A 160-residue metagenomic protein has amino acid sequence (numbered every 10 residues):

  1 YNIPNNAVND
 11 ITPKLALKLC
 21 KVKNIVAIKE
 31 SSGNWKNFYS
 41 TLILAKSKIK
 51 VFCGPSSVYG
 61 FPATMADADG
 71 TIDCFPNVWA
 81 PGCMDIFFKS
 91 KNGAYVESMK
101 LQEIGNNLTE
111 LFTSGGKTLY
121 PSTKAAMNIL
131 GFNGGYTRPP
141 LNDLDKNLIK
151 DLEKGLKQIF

Functional and structural regions predicted by a protein language model:
Y1-P4, N24-I25, R138: Glycine-rich phosphate-binding "P-loop"
Y1-V8, M127: Active-site beta->alpha loop and helix N-cap motifs at the rims of alpha/beta catalytic domains
N6-N106, F112: Catalytic alpha/beta core domains of metabolic enzymes, predominantly
T64-D67, N106-L141: Conserved short secondary-structure transition element at the edge of the structured enzyme core that lines
E97, G115, L144: Catalytic cores of large soluble enzymes that bind and process phosphate-bearing ligands
F132-F160: Flexible C-terminal active-site loop/helix
